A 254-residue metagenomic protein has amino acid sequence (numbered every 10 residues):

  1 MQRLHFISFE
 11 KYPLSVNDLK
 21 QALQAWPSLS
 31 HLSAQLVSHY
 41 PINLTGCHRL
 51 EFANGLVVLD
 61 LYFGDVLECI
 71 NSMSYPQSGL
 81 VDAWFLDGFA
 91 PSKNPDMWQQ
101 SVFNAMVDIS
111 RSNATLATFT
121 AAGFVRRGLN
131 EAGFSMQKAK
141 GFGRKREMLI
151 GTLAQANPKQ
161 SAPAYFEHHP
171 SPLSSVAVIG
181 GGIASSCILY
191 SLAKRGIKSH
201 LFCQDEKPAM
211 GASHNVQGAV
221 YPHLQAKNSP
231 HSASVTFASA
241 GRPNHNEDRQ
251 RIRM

Functional and structural regions predicted by a protein language model:
A22-Y75: S-adenosyl-L-methionine
A83, N113-T120: Conserved beta-strand signature within the Rossmann-like core of class I S-adenosyl-L-methionine
A90-Q99: Glycine/threonine-rich flexible loop motifs
Q99-S112: A short glycine-rich, Lys/Arg-flanked "PGG" loop and its adjoining helix->strand segment in the class I
A156-S174: A short, basic/flexible loop-to-alpha-helix module at the beginning of a structural domain
L173-L201: N-terminal Rossmann-like FAD-binding beta1-loop-alpha1 element of flavoenzymes
K194-H214: Glycine-rich FAD pyrophosphate-binding loop
A219-M254: Dinucleotide-binding Rossmann-like beta1-alpha1 core, especially the glycine-rich loop that anchors the ADP
